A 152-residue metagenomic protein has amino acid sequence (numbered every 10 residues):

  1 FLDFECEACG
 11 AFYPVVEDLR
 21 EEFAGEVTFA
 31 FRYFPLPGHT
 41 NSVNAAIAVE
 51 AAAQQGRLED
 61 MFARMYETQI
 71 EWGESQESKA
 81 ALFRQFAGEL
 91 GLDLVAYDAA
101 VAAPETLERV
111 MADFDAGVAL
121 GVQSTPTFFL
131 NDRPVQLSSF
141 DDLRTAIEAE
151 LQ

Functional and structural regions predicted by a protein language model:
L2-G88, E148: Structural alpha/beta surface segment adjacent to cysteine/selenocysteine redox centers across thiol/disulfide enzymes
Y13-R20, Q85-Q152: C-terminal cap of thioredoxin/glutaredoxin-like
